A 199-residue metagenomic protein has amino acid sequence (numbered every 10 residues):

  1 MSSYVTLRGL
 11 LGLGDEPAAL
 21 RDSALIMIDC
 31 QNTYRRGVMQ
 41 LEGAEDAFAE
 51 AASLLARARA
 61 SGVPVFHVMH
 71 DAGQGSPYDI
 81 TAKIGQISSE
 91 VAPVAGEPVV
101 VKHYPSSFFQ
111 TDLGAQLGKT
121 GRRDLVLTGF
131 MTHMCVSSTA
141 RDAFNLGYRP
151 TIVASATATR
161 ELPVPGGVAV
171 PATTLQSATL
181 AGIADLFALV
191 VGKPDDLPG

Functional and structural regions predicted by a protein language model:
M1-A24, S53-S61, Q74-G199: Active-site-adjacent betaalpha module
M27-I28, V63-H70, V153: Short beta-strand segments at enzyme active-site cores
Q31-R36: Short acidic, Gly/Ser-rich segments with clustered Asp/Glu that frequently serve as metal-coordination loops in enzyme
M39-H67: A short alpha/beta connector and helix-capping loop motif
